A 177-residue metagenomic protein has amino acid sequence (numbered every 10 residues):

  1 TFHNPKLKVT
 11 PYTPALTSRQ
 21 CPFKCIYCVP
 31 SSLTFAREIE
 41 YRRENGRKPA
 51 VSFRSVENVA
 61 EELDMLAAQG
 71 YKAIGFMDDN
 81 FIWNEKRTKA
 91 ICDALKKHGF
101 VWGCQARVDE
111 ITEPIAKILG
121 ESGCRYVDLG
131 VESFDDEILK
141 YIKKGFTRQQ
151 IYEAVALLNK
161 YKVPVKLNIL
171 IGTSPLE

Functional and structural regions predicted by a protein language model:
F2-K166, I171-T173: Radical SAM [4Fe-4S] cluster-binding motif and immediate context
P175-E177: Active-site glycine- and acidic-residue-rich loops that bind and position anionic ligands or nucleotide-like cofactors
